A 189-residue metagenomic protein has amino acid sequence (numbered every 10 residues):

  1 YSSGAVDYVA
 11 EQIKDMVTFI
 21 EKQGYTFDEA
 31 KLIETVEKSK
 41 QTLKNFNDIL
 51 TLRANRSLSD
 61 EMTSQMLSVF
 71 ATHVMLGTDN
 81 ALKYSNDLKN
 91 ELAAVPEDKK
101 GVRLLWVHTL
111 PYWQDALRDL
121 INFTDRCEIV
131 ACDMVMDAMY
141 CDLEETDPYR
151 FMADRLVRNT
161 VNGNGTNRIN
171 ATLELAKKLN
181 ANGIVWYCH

Functional and structural regions predicted by a protein language model:
Y1-K22, T26-E29, T124, D133-H189: Trp/Phe/Arg-rich N-terminal binding region typifying the photolyase-homology
A10, M16-D142, G165: A charged, amphipathic alpha-helical module
